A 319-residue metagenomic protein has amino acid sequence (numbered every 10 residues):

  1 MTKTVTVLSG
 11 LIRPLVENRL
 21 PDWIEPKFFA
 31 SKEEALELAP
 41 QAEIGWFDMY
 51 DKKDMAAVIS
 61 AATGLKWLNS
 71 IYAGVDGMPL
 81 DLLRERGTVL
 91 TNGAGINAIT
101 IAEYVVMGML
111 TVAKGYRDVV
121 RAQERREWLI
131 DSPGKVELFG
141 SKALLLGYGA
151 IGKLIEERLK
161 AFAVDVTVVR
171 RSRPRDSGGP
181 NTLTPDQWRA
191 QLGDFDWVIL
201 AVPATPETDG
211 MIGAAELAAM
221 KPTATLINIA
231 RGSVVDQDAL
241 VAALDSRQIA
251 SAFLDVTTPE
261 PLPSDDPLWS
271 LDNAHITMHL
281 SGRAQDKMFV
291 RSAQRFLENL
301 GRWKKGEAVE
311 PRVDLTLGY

Functional and structural regions predicted by a protein language model:
M1-V89, G213: An N-terminal-biased, well-structured beta-alpha scaffold segment characteristic of Rossmann-like dinucleotide-binding
V7, A143-L145: Hydrophobic Val/Ile/Leu positions in short beta-strands of Rossmann-like dinucleotide-binding domains
T88, G93-K142, E157, A161 (+1 more regions): Phosphate-binding beta-alpha-beta segment of Rossmann-like dinucleotide-binding domains, i.e., the NAD(P)
L90, T223, I229-Y319: Rossmann-like dinucleotide-binding domain for NAD(H)/NADP(H)
Y148-G149: Glycine-rich Rossmann-fold phosphate-binding loop(s) that bind the pyrophosphate of adenine dinucleotide cofactors
G152-K153: N-terminal Rossmann-fold NAD(P) dinucleotide-binding loop
A161-G178: NAD(P)-binding Rossmann-fold cofactor-contacting core
R173-P267: Rossmann-like adenosine-cofactor binding region
